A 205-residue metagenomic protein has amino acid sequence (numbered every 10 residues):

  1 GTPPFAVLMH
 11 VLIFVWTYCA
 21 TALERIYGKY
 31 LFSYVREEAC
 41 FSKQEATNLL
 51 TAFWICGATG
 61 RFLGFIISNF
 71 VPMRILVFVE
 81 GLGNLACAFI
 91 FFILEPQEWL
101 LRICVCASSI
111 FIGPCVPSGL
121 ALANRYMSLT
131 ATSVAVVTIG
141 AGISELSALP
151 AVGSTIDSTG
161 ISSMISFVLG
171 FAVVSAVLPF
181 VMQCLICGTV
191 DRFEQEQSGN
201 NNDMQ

Functional and structural regions predicted by a protein language model:
G1-I13, N200-Q205: Juxtamembrane intracellular "pre-TM" segments in multi-pass secondary transporters
F5-W54, A58-T59: Extracytoplasmic gate region of multi-pass secondary transporters
F41-L50, M73, L101, T130-V134: Juxtamembrane helix-start elements in MFS-like secondary transporters
G60-M73, I156-D157: Helix-to-loop junctions at the C-terminal end of transmembrane segments in multipass secondary transporters
V71-G119: C-terminal transmembrane helical hairpin of 12-TM major facilitator-type secondary transporters
I112-S128, V136: Intracellular juxtamembrane helix-capping segments at the cytosolic ends of symmetry-related transmembrane helices
Y126-I161, V168: A late C-terminal transmembrane helix in Major Facilitator Superfamily
S163-Q183: Symmetry-related core transmembrane helices of the 12-TM Major Facilitator Superfamily/SLC fold
